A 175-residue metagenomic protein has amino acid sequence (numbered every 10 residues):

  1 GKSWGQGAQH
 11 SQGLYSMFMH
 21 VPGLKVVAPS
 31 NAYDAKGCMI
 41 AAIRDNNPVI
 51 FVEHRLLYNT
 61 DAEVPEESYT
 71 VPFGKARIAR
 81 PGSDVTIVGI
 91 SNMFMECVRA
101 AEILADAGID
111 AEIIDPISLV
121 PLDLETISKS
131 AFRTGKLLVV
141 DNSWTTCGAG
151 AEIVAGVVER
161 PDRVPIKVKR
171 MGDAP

Functional and structural regions predicted by a protein language model:
G1-D45, P175: Conserved thiamine diphosphate
S3-G5, R55-P175: Thiamine diphosphate
V21, D45-N46, T134, R160: Acidic-histidine catalytic/liganding microenvironments
M39, N46, A101-A105: Generic helix-packing signal
